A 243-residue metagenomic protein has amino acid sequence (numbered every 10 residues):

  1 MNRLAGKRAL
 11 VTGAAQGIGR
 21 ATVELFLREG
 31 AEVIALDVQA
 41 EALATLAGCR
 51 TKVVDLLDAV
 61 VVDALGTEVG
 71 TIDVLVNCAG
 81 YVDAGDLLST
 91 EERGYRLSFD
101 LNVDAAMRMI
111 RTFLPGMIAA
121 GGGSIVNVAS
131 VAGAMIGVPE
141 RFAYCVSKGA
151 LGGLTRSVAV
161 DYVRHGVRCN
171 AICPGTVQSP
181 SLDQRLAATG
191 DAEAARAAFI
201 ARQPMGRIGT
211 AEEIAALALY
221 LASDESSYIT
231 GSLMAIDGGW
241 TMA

Functional and structural regions predicted by a protein language model:
D86-L87, E91-F99, F199: Substrate-binding pocket helix/loop in short-chain dehydrogenase/reductase
I110, S147, T155: Active-site helix of classical SDR
P115, V160-D161, S227: Alpha-helical segment proximal to the catalytic Tyr-Lys
S130: Residue(s) in the substrate-gating loop at a strand-loop-helix junction that position the organic substrate next
M135, L219, T230-A243: Short C-terminal tail/terminal secondary-structure segment of NAD(P)H-dependent dehydrogenase/reductase domains
V163, R168, I229-G231: Short, small/polar-rich loop/turn modules that mediate ligand/substrate recognition or access, typified
P174-Q184: Short, flexible catalytic-loop segment of classical short-chain dehydrogenase/reductase
